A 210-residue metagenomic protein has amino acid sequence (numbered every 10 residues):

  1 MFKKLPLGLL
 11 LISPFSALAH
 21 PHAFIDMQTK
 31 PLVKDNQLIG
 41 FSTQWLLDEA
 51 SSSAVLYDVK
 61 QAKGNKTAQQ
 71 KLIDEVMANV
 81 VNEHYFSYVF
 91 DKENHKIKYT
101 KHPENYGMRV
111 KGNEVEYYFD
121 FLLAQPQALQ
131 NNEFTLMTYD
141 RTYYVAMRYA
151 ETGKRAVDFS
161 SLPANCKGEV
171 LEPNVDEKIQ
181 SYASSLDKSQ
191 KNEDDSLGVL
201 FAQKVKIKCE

Functional and structural regions predicted by a protein language model:
M1-K4: Positively charged n-region of N-terminal signal peptides that target proteins for export
L7-L9: Sec-dependent N-terminal signal peptides
P14-S16: N-terminal signal peptide c-region/cleavage motif recognized by signal peptidases
H20-Q37: Short N-terminal segments immediately surrounding and downstream of signal-peptide cleavage
M27-T29, T43-W45, F119: A structural signal for short, well-ordered beta-strand segments
P31-V33, W45-S51, L123-Q125, D140-T142: Beta-strand elements of well-folded, non-transmembrane domains
A50-L129: Structured domain cores in non-transmembrane regions
H95-E210: Mature, soluble, non-transmembrane domains
